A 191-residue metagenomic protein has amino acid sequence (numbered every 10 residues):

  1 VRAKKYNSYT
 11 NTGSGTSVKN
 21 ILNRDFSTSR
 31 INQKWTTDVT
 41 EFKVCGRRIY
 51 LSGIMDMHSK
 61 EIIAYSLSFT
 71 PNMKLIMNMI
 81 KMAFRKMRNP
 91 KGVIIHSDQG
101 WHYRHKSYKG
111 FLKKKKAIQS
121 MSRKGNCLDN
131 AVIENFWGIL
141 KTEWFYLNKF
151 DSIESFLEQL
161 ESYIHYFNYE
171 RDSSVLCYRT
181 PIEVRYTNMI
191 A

Functional and structural regions predicted by a protein language model:
V1-R30, N126, T180-N188: Basic, flexible linker segments flanking DNA-binding modules in nucleic acid-interacting mobile-element proteins
Y9-G13, S97-Q99, H105-K106, M121-K141 (+2 more regions): RNase H-like two-metal-ion nuclease catalytic core shared by retroviral integrases and related mobile-element nucleases
S14, V18, N32, L51 (+6 more regions): Hydrophobic (often cysteine-bearing) scaffold residues that line and stabilize catalytic clefts of nucleotide/cofactor
L22, D38, I54, K60 (+9 more regions): Mobile genetic element proteins and their domesticated derivatives, centered on retroelements and DNA transposons
R24, T28-I63, F69-P71: An active-site-proximal beta-strand-loop segment
E61-Y65, Q119-S122, Y146-L147: Short small-residue beta-strand/loop micro-motif enriched in glycine and branched aliphatics
S66-R88, I94: Active-site beta-loop-alpha junctions of metal-dependent nucleic acid enzymes, especially the RNase H-like/DDE
K106, K113-A117, I139-A191: C-terminal domain-tail junction helix/linker
